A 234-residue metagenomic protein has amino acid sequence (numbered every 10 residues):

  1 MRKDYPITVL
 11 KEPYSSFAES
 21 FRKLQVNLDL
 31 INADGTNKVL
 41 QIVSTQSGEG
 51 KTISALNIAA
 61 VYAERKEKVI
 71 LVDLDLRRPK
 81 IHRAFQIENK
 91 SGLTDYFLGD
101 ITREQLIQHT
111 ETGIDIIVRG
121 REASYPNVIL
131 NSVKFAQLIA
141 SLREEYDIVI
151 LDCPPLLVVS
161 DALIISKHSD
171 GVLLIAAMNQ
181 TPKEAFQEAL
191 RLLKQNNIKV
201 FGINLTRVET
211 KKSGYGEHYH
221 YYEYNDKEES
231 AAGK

Functional and structural regions predicted by a protein language model:
R2-I7, Q187-K234: Hydrophobic micro-sites
R2-R22, V26, A33, S44-Q46 (+2 more regions): P-loop/Walker-type NTP enzyme "switch/lid" segment
T36-I42: Pre-Walker A (Motif I) flank of P-loop NTPase domains
K51: Conserved lysine of the Walker
L76-R78, T102, R121-S124, L156-L157 (+2 more regions): Conserved nucleotide-binding/hydrolysis micro-motifs of P-loop NTPases
S141-E144, V158-N179: Inter-motif core of Ras-like GTPase G domains
I150-L151, L205: Hydrophobic residues in beta-strands of the RecA-like P-loop NTPase core, especially within AAA+ ATPase
